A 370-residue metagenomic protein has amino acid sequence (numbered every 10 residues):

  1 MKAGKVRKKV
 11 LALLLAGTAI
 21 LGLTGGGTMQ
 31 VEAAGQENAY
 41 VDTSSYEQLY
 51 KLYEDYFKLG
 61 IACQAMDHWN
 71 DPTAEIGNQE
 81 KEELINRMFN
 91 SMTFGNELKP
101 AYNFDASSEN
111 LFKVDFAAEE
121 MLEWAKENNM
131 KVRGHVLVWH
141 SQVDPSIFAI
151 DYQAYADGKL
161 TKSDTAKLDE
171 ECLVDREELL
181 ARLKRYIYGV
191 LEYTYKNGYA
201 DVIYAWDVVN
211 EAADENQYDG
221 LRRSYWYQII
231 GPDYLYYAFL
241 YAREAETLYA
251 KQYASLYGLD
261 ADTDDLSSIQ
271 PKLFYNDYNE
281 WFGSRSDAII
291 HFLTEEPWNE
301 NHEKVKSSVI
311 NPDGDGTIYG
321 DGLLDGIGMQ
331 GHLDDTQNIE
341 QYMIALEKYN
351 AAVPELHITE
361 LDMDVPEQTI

Functional and structural regions predicted by a protein language model:
K2-L14: Bacterial N-terminal signal peptides that target proteins for export
L11, L15-L23: Hydrophobic helical h-region of N-terminal Sec-dependent signal peptides in bacterial secretory/periplasmic proteins
I20-N38: Sec-dependent signal peptide cleavage junction
G35-S91, G95: Boundary/entry segment of secreted carbohydrate-active catalytic domains
N70-E82, Y218-D219, W281-I318, N338-L346: Distinct, well-ordered alpha-helical segments
R87-S108, D115-Y234, A238-E280, V365: Substrate-binding cleft and catalytic face of glycoside hydrolase catalytic domains, especially the flexible beta-alpha
F112-A117, I339-A345, T369-I370: Charged helix-capping and loop-helix junction motifs
K272-F282, M329-L333, Y349-I370: Active-site clefts of carbohydrate-active enzymes
